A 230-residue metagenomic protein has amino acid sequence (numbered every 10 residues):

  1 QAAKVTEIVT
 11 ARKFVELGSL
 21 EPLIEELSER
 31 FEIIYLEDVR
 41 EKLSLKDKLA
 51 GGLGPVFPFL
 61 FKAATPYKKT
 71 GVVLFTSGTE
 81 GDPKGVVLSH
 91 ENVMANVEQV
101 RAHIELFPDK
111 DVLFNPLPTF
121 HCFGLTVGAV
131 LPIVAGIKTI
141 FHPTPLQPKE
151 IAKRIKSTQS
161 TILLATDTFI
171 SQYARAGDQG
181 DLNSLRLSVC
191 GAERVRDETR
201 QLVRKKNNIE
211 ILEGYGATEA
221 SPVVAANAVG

Functional and structural regions predicted by a protein language model:
Q1, P145-E150, I170-S171, V195-R196 (+1 more regions): Short acidic loop-to-helix transition motifs that present clustered carboxylates
Q1-K48, Q159, T166: Structural core segment of the AMP-binding/adenylate-forming
Q1-V9, E32-L36, G85-V87, N115 (+2 more regions): Short beta-strand->loop structural element characteristic of the AMP-binding/adenylate-forming
A3-K4, E26-E29, A135, N183-S184 (+1 more regions): Short, structured coil segments at secondary-structure junctions
I33-F75, D82, E105-V112: Conserved pre-ATP/AMP-binding loop-to-beta segment of ANL
L49, S160-A165, A174-G230: Gly/Ser/Thr-rich phosphate-binding loop
G51-P58, Y67, V86-L106, P116 (+2 more regions): Conserved structural elements of the adenylate-forming
M94-V112, F120-I162, A176: Conserved AMP-binding/adenylation subdomain of ANL enzymes
